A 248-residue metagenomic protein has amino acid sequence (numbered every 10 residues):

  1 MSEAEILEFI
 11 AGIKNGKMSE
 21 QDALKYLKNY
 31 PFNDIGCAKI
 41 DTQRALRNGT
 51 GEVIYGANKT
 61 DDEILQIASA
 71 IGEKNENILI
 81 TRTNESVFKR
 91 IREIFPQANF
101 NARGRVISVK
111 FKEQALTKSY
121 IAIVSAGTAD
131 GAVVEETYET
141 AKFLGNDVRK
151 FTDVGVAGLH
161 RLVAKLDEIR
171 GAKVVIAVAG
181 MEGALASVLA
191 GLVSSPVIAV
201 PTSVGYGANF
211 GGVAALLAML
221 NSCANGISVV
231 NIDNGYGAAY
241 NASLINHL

Functional and structural regions predicted by a protein language model:
M1-N84, F88, I94: Long amphipathic alpha-helical segments
V53-I54, Y120-A126, V175-A177, V229-V230: Short glycine-rich or small-residue beta-strand-to-loop segments that form or flank ligand, phosphate, metal/Fe-S
D62-I64, D130-E135, L159-H160, A179-V188 (+2 more regions): Short glycine/serine/threonine-rich phosphate/pyrophosphate-binding segments that cradle anionic phosphate groups
V106-S108, D147-E168, V213-A214, V230: Glycine-rich oxoanion-binding loops at beta->alpha junctions
T117-G158: Glycine-rich phosphate/diphosphate-binding loop of Rossmann-like nucleotide-binding domains
S125, A129, V204, A208-L248: C-terminal binding/interaction regions
A164-T202: Glycine-rich phosphate-binding loop
